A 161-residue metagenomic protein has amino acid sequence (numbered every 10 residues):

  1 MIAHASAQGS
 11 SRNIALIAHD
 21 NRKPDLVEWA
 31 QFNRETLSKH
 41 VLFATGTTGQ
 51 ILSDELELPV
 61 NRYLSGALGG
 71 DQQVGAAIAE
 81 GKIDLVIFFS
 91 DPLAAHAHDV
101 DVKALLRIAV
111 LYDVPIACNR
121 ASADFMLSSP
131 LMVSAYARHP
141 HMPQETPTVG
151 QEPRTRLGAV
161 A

Functional and structural regions predicted by a protein language model:
I14, E35-L42, Y112-V114: Short active-site oxyanion
K39-T48, L52: Short internal beta-strands
V41-L42, L58-G69, A137-P140: Short hydrophobic/aromatic-enriched beta-strand-loop microsegments
F43-T45, R62-L64, F88, I116-R120: General beta-strand structural signal in soluble alpha/beta enzymes
D71-A109: Mid-chain, well-packed structural core segment of small domains
L105-M126: Short, acidic/small-residue loops that bind anionic groups at enzyme active sites
R120-T155: Short, glycine-/small-residue-rich phosphate/pyrophosphate-handling segment
